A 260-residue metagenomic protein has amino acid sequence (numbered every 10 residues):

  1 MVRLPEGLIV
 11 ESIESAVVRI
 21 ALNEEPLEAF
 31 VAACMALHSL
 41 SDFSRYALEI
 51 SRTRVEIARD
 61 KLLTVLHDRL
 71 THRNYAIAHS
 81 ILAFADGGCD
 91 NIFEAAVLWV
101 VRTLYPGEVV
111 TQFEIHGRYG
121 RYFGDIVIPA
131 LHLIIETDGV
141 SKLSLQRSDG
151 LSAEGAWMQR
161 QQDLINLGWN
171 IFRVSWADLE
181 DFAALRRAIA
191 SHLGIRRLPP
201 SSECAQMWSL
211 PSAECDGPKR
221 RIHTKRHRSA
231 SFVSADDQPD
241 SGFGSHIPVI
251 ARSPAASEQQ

Functional and structural regions predicted by a protein language model:
M1-R54, A235-Q260: Nuclease-adjacent, charged terminal/linker segments that flank catalytic cores
R52-P254, Q260: Surface segments flanking catalytic/ligand-binding clefts of nucleic-acid enzymes
